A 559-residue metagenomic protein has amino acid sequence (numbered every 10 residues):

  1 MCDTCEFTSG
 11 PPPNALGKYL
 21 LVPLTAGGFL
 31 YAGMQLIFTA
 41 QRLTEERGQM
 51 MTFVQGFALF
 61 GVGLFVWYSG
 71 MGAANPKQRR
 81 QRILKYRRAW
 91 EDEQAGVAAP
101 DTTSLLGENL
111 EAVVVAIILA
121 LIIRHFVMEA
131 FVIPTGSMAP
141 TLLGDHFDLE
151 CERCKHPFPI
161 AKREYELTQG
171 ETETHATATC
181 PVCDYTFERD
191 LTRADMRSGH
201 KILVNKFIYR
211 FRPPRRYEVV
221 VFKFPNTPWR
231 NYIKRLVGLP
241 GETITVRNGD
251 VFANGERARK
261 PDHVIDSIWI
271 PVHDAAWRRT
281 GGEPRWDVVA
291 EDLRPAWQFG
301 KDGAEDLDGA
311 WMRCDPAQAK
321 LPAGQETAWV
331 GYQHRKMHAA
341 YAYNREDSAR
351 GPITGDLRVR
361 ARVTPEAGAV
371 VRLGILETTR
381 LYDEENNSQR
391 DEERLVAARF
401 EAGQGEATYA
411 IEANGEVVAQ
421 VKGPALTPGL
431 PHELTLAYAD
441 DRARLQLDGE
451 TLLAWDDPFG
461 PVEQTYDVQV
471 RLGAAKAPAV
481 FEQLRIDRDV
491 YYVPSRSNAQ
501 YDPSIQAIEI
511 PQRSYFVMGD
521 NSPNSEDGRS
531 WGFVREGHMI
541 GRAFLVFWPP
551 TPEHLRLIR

Functional and structural regions predicted by a protein language model:
C2-R559: Extended hydrophobic leader/signal-anchor segments used for secretion and membrane insertion
